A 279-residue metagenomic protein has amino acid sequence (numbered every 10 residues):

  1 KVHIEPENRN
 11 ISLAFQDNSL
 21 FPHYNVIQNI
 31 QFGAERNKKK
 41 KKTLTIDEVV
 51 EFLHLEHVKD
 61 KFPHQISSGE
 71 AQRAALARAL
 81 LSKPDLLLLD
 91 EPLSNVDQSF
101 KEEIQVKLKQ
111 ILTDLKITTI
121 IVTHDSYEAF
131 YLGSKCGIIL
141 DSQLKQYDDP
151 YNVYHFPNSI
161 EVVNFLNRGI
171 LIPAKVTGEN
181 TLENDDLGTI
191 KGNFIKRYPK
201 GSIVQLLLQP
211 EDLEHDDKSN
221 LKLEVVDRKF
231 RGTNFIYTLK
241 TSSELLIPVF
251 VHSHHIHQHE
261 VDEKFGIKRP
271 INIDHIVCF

Functional and structural regions predicted by a protein language model:
K1, Q105-L108, S253: A generic local structural motif
H3-E5, R9-S19, I120: ABC nucleotide-binding domain signature
N10-S12, N25-E161: ABC ATPase nucleotide-binding domains
Y154-T177, L207: C-terminal boundary and immediately downstream tail of ABC-type ATPase nucleotide-binding domains
G169, N180-F279: Non-catalytic connector elements of ABC transporters
